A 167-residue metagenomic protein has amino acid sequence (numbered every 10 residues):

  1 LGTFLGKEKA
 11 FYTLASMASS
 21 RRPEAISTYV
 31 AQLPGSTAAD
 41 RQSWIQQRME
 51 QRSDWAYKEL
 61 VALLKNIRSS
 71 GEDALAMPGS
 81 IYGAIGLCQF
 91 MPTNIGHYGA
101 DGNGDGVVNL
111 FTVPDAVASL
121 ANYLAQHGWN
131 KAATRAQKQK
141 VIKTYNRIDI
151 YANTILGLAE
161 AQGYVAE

Functional and structural regions predicted by a protein language model:
L1-E167: Catalytic glycan-binding domains that act on GlcNAc-containing polysaccharides
